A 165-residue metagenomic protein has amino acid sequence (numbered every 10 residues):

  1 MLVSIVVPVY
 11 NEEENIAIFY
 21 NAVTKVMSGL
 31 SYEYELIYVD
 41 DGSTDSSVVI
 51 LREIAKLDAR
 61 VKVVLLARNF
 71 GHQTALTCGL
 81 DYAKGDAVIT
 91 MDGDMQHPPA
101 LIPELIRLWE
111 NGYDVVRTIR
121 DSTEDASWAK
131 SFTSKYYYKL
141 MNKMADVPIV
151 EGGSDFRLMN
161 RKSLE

Functional and structural regions predicted by a protein language model:
L2-S4, E35: Cell-envelope/extracellular polymer assembly enzymes that use nucleotide-activated donors
E12-M27: Short, well-formed alpha-helical segments that are part of the catalytic scaffolds of diverse glycosyltransferases
E14-I18, T44-I54: Acidic helix N-cap motif at the loop->helix transition within catalytic regions of sugar-transfer enzymes
M27-Y32, A55-R60: Short helix-capping segments at alpha-helix termini
Y32-G42, V64-L65: Short beta-strand/loop segment that forms part of the nucleotide-sugar
D40-V48, M95-Q96: A conserved acidic beta->alpha catalytic loop
E53, V64-R68, H72-Y82, A87 (+1 more regions): Acceptor/aglycone-binding surface of glycosyltransferases and processive sugar-polymer synthases
